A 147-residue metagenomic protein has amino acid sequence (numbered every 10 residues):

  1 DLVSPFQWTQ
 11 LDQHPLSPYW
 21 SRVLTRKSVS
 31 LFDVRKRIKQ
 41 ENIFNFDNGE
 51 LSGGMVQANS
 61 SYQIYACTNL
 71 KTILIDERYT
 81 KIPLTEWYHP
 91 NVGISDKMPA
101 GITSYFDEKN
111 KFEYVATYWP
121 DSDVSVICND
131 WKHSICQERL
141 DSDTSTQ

Functional and structural regions predicted by a protein language model:
D1, L24-F46, N69-E86, V126-D143: Per-blade loop-tip surfaces of WD-repeat and WD-like beta-propellers in eukaryotic adaptors/scaffolds
L2-H14, F44-A58, V92-A116: Canonical WD40 repeat/beta-propeller blade segments in eukaryotic WD-repeat proteins
Q7-Q13, Q40, Q57, Q63 (+2 more regions): Residue-identity detector for glutamine
L11-H14, S21-R22, V29-F32, M55-C67 (+1 more regions): Conserved catalytic-core segments centered on acid/base and nucleophilic motifs
S17-R22, S60-Y65, I73, K109-T117 (+1 more regions): Structural hallmark of WD40 beta-propellers
P90-S95, K109-F112, D121-Q147: Terminal intrinsically disordered, low-complexity extensions flanking WD-repeat/beta-propeller proteins
